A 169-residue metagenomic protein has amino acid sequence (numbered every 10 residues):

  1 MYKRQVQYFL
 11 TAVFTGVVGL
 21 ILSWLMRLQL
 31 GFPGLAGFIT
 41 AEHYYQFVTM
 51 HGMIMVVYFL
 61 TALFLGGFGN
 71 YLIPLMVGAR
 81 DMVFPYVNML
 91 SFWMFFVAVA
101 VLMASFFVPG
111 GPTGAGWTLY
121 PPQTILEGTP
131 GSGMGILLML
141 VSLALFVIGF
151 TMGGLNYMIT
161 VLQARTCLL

Functional and structural regions predicted by a protein language model:
K3-L169: ...captures the hydrophobic TM-helix bundle architecture rather than a specific catalytic motif, and can also fire on
